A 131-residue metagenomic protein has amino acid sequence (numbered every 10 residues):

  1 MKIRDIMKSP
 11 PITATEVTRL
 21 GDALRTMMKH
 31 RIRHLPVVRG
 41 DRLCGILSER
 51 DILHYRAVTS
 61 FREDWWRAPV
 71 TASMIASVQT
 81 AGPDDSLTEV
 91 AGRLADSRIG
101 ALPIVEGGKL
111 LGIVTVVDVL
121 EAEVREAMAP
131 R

Functional and structural regions predicted by a protein language model:
M1-P10, S48-T80, S86-A95, T115-R131: Tandem CBS (Bateman) regulatory domains
T13-R31, V38-R39, T80-R98, V105-E106 (+2 more regions): The conserved cystathionine-beta-synthase
R31-R33, G40, F61-D64, A72-S73 (+3 more regions): Short, charged/polar low-complexity linear motifs in solvent-exposed/disordered segments
R33, V38, I46-I52, G100 (+2 more regions): Short hydrophobic beta-strand motif reused across regulatory alpha/beta modules
